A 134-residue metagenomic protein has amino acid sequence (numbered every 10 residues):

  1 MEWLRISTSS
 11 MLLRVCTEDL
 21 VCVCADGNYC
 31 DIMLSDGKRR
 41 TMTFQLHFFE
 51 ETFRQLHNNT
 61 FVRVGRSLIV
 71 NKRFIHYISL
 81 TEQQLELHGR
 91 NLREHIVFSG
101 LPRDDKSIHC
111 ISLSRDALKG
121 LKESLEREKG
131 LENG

Functional and structural regions predicted by a protein language model:
M1-G134: Basic, polyanion-interacting recognition surfaces, primarily in bacterial LytTR/OmpR-type DNA-binding effector domains
